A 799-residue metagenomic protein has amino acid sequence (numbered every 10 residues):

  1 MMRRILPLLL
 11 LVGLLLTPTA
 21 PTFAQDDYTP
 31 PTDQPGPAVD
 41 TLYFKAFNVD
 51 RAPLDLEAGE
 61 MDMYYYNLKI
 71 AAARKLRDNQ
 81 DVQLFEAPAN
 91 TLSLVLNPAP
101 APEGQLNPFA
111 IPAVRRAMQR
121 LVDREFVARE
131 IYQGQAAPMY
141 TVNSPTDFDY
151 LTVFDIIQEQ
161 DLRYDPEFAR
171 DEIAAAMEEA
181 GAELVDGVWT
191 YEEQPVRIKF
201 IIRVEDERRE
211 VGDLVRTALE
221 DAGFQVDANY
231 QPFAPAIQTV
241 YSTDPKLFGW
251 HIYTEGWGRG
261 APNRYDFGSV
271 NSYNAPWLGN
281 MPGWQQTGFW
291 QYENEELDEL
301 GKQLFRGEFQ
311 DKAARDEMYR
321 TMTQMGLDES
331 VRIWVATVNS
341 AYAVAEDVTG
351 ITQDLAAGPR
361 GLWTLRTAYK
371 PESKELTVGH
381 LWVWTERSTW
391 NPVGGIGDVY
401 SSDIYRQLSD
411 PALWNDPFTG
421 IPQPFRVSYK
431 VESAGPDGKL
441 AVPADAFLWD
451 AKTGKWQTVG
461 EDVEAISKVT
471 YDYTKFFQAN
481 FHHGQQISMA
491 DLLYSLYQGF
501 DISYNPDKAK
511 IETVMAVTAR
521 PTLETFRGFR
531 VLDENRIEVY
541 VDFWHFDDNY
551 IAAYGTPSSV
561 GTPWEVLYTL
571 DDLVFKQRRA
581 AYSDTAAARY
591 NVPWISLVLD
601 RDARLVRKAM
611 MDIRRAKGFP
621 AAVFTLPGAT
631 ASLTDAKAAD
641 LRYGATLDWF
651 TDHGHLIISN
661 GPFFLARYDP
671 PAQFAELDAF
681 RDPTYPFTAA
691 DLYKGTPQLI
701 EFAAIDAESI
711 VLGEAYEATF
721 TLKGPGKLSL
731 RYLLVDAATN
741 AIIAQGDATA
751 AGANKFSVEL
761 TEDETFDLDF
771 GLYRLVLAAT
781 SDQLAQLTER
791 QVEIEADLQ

Functional and structural regions predicted by a protein language model:
A24-D40, D78-N79, P108, G187-E192 (+15 more regions): Surface-exposed, Gly/Pro/Thr- and Asp/Glu-enriched linker/hinge segments that connect structured elements
P30-R74, Q225, Q478, T651 (+2 more regions): Ligand-site clamp/hinge motif
P31, S269-S272, W277, M281 (+10 more regions): Long beta-strand-rich cores associated with HINT superfamily self-processing modules
P35-G36, L68, A73-E172, T190-Q194 (+5 more regions): Local pocket/hinge segments that shape ligand/substrate recognition
P53-E57, M61-A73, N79-V82, D221-N280 (+1 more regions): Periplasmic binding protein-like
A110-T217, T321, R366, K374-G379 (+6 more regions): Append "and occasionally in soluble cytosolic enzymes with long acidic Gly/Pro-rich linkers
R116, A128, D227-I237, D266-A345 (+7 more regions): Extracytoplasmic/peripheral linker and loop segments enriched in polar/acidic and small residues with frequent Thr/Pro
V427-D472, R579-L656, G661: Long, low-complexity, polar/charged, intrinsically disordered or flexibly structured peripheral segments
